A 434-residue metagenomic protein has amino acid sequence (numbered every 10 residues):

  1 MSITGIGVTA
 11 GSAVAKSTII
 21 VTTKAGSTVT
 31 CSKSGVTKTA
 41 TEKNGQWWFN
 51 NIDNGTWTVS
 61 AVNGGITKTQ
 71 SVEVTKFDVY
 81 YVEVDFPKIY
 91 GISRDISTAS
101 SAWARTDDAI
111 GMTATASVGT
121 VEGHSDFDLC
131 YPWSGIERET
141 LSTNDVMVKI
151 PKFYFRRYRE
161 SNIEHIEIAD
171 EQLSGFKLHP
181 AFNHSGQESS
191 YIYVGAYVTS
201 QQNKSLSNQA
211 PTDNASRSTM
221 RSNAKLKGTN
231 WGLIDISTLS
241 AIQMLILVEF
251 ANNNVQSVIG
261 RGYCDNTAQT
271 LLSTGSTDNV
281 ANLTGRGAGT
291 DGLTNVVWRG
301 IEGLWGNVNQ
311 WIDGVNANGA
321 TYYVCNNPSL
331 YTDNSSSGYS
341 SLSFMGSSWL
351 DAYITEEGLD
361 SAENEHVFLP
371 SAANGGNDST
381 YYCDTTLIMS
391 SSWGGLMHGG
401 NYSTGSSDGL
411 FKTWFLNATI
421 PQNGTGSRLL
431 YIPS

Functional and structural regions predicted by a protein language model:
M1, G5-V8, V62-P87: Structured interaction patches on ligand/partner-binding surfaces of diverse proteins
M1-A13, R428-S434: Enriched but not universal
G5, K16-T23: A short, amphipathic beta-strand motif
K33-W48: Short, acidic Ser/Thr/Gly-rich low-complexity loop/linker segments typical of extracellular and cell-surface proteins
Q46-T58, G64: Short Pro-Gly-centered beta-turn/loop motif in secreted/extracellular proteins
D85-P151, F155-R157, W231: GGW-centered surface loops in extracellular recognition modules
L141-N144, I168-L304: Short aromatic-cysteine micro-motif
S237-S240, R261-T277, A288, L304-A317 (+1 more regions): C-terminal, surface-exposed recognition/capping segments
